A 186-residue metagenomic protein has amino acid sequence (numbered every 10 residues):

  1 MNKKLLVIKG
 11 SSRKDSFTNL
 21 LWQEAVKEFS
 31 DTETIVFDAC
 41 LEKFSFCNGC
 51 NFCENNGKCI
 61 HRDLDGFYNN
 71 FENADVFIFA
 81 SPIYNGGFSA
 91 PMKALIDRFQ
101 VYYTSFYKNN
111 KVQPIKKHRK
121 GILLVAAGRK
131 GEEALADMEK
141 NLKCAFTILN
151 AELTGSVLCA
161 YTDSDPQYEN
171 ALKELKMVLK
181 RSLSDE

Functional and structural regions predicted by a protein language model:
M1-S81, N85-T104, S164-E186: N-terminal beta1-alpha1-beta2 submodule of the flavodoxin-like/Rossmannoid cofactor-binding fold
G10, A39, V125-G128, C159: Cofactor-binding loop segments of dinucleotide-utilizing enzymes, especially the Rossmann-like FAD- and NAD(P)+-binding
K14-D15, P91, K130-E132, C159: Short, electropositive, low-hydrophobicity segments enriched in small/polar residues
S30-E33, I148-T154: Structural alpha-beta junctions
K108-E152: Short, glycine-/small-residue-rich phosphate/pyrophosphate-handling segment
T154-A160: Beta-strand-loop-alpha "switch" segments that mediate conformational coupling across diverse proteins
